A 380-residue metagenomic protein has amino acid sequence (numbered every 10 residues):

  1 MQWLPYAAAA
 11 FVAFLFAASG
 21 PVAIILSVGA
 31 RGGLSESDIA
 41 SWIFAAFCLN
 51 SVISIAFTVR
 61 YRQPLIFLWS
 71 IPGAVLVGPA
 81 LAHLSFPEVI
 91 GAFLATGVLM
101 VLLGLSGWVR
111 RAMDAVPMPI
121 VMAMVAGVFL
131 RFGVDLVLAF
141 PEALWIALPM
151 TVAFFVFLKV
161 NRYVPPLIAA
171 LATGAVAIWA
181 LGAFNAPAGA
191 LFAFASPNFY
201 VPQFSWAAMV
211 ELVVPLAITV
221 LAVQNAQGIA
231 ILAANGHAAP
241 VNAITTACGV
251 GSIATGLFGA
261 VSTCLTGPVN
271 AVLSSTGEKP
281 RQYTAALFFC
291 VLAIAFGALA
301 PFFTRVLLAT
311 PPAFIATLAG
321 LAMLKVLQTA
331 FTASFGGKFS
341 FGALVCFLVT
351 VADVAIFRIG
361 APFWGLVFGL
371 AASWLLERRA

Functional and structural regions predicted by a protein language model:
M1-A40, L167-V241: Helix-loop-helix hairpins and the membrane-proximal interhelical loops of multi-pass alpha-helical transport proteins
M1-P5, G29, L49-I55, A74-V75 (+9 more regions): Short amphipathic alpha-helical segments, especially helix-boundary/capping motifs
L4, A17, P21, S41 (+16 more regions): Generic structural signal for well-ordered, non-membrane alpha-helical segments in soluble metabolic enzymes
Y6-A9, A13-I25, F44-V125, H237-L324: Helix-loop-helix junctions within the multi-pass membrane cores of secondary transporters/permeases
R60-R62, G107, F194-F199, A352: Residue-level signal for pocket-adjacent positions within structured domains
L76-V77, T173-V176, I231, L273 (+1 more regions): Buried hydrophobic packing segments
L81-P187, F289-A380: Membrane-embedded alpha-helical modules
